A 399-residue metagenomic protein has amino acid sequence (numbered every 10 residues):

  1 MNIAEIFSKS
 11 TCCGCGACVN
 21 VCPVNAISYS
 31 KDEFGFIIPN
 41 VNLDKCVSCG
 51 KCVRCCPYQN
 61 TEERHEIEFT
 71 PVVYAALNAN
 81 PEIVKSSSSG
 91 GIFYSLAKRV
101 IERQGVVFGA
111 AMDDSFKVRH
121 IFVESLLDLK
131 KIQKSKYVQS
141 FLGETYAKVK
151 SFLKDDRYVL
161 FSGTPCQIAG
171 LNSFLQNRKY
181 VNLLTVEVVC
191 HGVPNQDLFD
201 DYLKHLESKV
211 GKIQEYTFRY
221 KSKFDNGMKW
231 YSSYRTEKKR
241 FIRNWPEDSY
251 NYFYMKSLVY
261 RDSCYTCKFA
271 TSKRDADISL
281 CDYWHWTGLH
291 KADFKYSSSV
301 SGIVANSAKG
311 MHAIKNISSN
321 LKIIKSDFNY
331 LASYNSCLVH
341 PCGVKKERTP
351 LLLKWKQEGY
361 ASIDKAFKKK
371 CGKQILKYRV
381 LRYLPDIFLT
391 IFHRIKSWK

Functional and structural regions predicted by a protein language model:
M1-G14, A26-S48, L77, E247-M255: Ferredoxin-like iron-sulfur electron-transfer modules
M1-N2, D44-D155, N329-P350, K354-A361: Flanking helices and flexible, charged tails adjoining ferredoxin-like Fe-S electron-transfer domains in multi-subunit
S10-N25, V47-Q59, T164-G170, V259-S272: Local cysteine-cluster metal-coordination motifs and their immediate loop/turn environment, predominantly Fe-S cluster
A17-F34, I38-N40, G50-E68, D277: Iron-sulfur cluster-binding cysteine motifs and their immediate structural context in ferredoxin-like electron-transfer
S88-G91, D114, F161-L171, G192-P194: Gly/Ser/Thr-rich loops at beta-strand to alpha-helix junctions that form or flank small-molecule/cofactor-binding
R103-V106, G211-K399: Long, compositionally biased charged/polar accessory segments in the mid-to-C-terminal portions of proteins
S135-L160, P165-T185: Conserved nucleotide-cofactor-binding alpha/beta core module
N182-L206: Short, flexible loop segments at boundaries between secondary-structure elements
